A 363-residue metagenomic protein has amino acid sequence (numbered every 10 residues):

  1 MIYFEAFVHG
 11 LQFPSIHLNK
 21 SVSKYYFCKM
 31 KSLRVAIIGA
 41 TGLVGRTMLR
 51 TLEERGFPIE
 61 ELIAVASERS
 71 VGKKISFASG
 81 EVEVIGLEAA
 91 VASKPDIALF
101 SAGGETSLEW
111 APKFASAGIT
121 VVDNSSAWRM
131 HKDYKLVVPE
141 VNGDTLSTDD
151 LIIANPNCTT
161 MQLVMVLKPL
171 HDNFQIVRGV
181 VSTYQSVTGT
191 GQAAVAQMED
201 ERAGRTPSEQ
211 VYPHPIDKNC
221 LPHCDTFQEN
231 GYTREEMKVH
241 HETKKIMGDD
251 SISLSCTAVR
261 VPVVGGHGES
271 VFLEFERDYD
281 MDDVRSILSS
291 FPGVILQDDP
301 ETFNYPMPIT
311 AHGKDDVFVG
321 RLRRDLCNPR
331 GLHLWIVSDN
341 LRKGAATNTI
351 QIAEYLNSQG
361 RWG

Functional and structural regions predicted by a protein language model:
V8-G10: Short hydrophobic alpha-helical segments enriched in small aliphatic residues
N19, Y25-Y26: Short, positively charged and aromatic/hydrophobic N-terminal segments
S21-V22, V180, E301: A general marker of short, structured functional hotspots
Y26, M30-I216, S251-S253, V317-F318 (+4 more regions): N-terminal Rossmann-like NAD(P) cofactor-binding subdomain of oxidoreductases, focused on the glycine-rich
A98, V187-G363: Charged docking surfaces used in two-component/phosphorelay signaling
